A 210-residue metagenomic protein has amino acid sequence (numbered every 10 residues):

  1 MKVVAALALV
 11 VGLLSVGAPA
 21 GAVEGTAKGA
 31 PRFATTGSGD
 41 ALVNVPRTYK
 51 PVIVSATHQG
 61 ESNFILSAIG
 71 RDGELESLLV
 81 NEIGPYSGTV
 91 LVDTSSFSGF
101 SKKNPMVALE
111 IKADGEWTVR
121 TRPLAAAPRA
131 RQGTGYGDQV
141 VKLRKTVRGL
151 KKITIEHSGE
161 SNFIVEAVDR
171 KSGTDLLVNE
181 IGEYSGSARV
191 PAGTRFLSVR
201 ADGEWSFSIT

Functional and structural regions predicted by a protein language model:
M1-A22: Secretory targeting and sorting signals
G21-T210: Acidic, Ser/Thr/Pro
